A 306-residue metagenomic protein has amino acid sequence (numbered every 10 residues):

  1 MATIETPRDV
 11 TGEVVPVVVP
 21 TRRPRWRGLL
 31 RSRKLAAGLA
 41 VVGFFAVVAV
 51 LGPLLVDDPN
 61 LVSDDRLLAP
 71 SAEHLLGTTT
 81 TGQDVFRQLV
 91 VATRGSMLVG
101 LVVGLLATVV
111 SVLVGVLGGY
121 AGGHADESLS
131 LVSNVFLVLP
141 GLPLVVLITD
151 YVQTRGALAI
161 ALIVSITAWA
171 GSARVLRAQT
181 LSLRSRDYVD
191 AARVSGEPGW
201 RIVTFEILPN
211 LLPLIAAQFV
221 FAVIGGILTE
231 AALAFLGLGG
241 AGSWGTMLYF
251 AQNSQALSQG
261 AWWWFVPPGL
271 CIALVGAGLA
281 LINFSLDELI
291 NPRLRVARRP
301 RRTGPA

Functional and structural regions predicted by a protein language model:
M1-G43, L281-A306: Transmembrane alpha-helical segments of polytopic membrane transport and secretion proteins
G12-N60, L129-V132, R201, L211-L212 (+1 more regions): N-terminal signal-anchor/first transmembrane alpha helix
G43, R94-V110, W200-E230, L279: Transmembrane alpha-helices
L75-T78, V109, G119-R186, L214-A216: Generic hydrophobic transmembrane alpha-helix motif, especially the helices
V85-Y120, L274-V275: Transmembrane alpha-helix signature in integral membrane proteins
L142-L147, A161, I215-Y249: Non-cytoplasmic
V146, V220, W244-N283: Hydrophobic alpha-helical transmembrane segments of polytopic membrane proteins
